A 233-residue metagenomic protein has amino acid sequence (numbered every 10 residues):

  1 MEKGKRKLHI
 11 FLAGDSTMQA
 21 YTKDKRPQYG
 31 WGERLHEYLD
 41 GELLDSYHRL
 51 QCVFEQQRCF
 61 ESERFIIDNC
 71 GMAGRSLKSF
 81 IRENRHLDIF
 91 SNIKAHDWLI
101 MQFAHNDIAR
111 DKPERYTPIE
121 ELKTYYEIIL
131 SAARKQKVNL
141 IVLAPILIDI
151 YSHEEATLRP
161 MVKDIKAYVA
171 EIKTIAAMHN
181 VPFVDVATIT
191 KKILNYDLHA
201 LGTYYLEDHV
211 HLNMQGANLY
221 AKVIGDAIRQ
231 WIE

Functional and structural regions predicted by a protein language model:
M1-G71, D88-A95: Serine-esterase "nucleophile elbow" of acetyl-processing enzymes
L8, R26-Q28, L44, Q51 (+7 more regions): Generic intrinsically disordered, low-complexity segments enriched for polar/acidic and small residues
M18, F80, Y205: Short clusters of hydrophobic/aromatic residues that line enzyme substrate/ligand-binding pockets
M18-A20, L77, I108, K191: Short, acidic Gly/Pro/Ser/Thr-rich loop/turn segments
G71-A73, A187: Residues at the C-termini of beta-strands that transition into short coil/loop
A73-S76, L147-I148: Short, internal active-site loops enriched in acidic
S76-N84: Structural motif
N84-M214, N218, K222-E233: Alpha-helical cap/lid subdomain in secreted, periplasmic, or secretory-pathway luminal O-acyl-processing enzymes
